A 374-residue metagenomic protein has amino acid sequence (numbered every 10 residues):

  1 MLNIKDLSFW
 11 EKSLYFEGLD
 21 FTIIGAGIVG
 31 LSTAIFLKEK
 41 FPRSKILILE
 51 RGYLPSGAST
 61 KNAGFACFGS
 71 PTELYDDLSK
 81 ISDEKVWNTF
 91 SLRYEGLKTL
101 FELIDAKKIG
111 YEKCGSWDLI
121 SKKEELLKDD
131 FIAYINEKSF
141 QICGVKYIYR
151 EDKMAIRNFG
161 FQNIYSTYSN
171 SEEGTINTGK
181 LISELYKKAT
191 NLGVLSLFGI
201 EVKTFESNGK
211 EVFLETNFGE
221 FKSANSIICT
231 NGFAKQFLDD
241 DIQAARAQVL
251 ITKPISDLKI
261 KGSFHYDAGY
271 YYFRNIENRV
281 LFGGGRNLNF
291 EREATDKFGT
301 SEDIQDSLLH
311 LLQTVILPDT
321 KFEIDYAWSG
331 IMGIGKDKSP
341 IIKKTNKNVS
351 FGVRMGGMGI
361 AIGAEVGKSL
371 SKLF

Functional and structural regions predicted by a protein language model:
M1-F21, E39-K40, S44: Extreme N-terminal leader/targeting segments of oxidoreductases
S32, T204-G283: Flavin-dependent oxidoreductases
E39-K61: Glycine-rich FAD pyrophosphate-binding loop
G57, K61-S91: Glycine-rich active-site loop/strand segments that organize a redox cofactor
T72-L78, E102-E184, L192: Flavin (FAD/FMN) cofactor-binding and adjacent substrate-gating region of FAD-dependent oxidoreductase domains
Q162-K222: Helical element adjacent to the flavin cofactor pocket in flavoenzyme catalytic cores
E172, P318-F374: C-terminal catalytic lobe of FAD-dependent flavoproteins
L258-P340, K344-T345: Active-site lid/adjacent beta-loop-alpha segment flanking the redox-cofactor pocket in flavoenzymes
